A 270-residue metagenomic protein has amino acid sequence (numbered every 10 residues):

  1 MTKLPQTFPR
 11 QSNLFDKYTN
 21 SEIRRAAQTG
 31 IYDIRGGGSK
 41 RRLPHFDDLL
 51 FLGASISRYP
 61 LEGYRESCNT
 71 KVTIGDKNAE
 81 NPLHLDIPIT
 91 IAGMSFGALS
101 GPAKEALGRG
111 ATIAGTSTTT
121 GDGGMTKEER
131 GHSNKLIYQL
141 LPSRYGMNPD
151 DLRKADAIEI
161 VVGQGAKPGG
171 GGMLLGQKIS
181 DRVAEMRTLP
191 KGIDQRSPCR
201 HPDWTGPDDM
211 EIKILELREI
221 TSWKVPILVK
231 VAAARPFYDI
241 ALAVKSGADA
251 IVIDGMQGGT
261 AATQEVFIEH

Functional and structural regions predicted by a protein language model:
M1-I89, G93, A98-T112, S117 (+4 more regions): Conserved, well-structured core domains of diverse proteins
N81-T90, A166, L175, E185-P198 (+1 more regions): N-terminal small/glycine-rich loop or linker at the start of catalytic domains across soluble metabolic enzymes
T90-G101, Y138-P142, Q164, G171-M173 (+2 more regions): Active-site mouth loops of central-metabolism enzymes
T118-G121, Y138, I160, V229 (+1 more regions): General beta-strand structural signal in soluble alpha/beta enzymes
I158-G163, R182-T188, V252-M256: Non-cysteine beta-strand/loop elements that form the S-adenosyl-L-methionine
K167-G171, Q257-T260: Conserved mixed alpha/beta catalytic, RNA-binding, or beta-rich assembly cores of soluble enzyme, regulatory
G176-W204, A261-H270: Glycine-rich tight-turn/loop motif centered on a GG-T
H201-H270: Glycine-rich phosphate/ribose-binding loops and adjacent secondary-structure elements that form binding surfaces
